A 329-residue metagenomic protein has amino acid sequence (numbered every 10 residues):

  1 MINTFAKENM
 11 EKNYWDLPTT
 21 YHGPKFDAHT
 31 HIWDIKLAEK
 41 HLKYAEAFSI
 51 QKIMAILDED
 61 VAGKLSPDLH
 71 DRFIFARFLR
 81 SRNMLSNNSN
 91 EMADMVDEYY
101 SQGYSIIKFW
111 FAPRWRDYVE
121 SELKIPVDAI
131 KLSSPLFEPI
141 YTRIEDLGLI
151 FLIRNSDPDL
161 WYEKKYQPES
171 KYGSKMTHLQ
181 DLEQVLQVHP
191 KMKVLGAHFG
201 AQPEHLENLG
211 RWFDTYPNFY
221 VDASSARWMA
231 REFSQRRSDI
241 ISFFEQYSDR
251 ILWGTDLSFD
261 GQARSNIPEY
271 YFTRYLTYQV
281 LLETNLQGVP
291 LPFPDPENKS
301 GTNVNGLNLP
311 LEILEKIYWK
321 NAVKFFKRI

Functional and structural regions predicted by a protein language model:
M1-R72, N90, N321: An N-terminally biased module of ancient metal coordination in phosphate/nucleic-acid-related enzymes
N3, N9, I35-K36, K193-I329: H/E-rich (His + Asp/Glu) clusters that bind or coordinate divalent metals
L17-T19, L42-A47, A62-I74, D94-Y104 (+4 more regions): Acidic (Asp/Glu)-rich catalytic clusters
F26-T30, K52-A55, I74-R77, I107-F109 (+4 more regions): Hydrophobic faces of well-ordered beta-strands that scaffold small-molecule active sites in alpha/beta enzyme cores
H31-A38, I53-A62, R82-E91, D117 (+4 more regions): Acidic-and-aromatic substrate-binding clefts and catalytic sites of carbohydrate-active enzymes
A38-E39, L65-S66, N88, V96 (+4 more regions): Distinct, well-ordered alpha-helical segments
E46-Q51, F137-G173, T177-K193, L206-F219 (+1 more regions): N-terminal/domain-start segments enriched in small and hydrophobic, helix-friendly residues, covering either
E59-K165, K171-G173, Y220, S225: Active-site gating/metal-coordination segments in enzymes
